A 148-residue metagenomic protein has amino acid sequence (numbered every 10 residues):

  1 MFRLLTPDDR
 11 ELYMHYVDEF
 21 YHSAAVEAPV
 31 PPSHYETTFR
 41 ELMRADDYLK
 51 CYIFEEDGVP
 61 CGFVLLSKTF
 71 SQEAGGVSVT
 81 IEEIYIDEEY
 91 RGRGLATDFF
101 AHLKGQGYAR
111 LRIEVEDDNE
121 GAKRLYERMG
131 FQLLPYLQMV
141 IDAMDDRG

Functional and structural regions predicted by a protein language model:
L4-G76, E82, F100, D142: Acetyl-CoA-dependent GNAT
L5, I84-I86, V115: Hydrophobic adenine-recognition pocket in adenosine-nucleotide-binding enzymes
I81-R91: A short, internal acetyl-CoA/4′-phosphopantetheine-binding micro-motif in the GNAT/acyltransferase core
E89-H102: Conserved acetyl-CoA pyrophosphate-binding loop and the N-cap/start of the following alpha-helix in GNAT-like
R91, R112-K123, V140-M144: Conserved beta-strand-loop-alpha-helix junction that forms the acyl-donor binding cleft
F100, Q106-E116: Conserved GNAT acetyl-CoA-binding A-motif
E127-Y136: Conserved acetyl-CoA-binding loop of GNAT-fold acetyltransferases
